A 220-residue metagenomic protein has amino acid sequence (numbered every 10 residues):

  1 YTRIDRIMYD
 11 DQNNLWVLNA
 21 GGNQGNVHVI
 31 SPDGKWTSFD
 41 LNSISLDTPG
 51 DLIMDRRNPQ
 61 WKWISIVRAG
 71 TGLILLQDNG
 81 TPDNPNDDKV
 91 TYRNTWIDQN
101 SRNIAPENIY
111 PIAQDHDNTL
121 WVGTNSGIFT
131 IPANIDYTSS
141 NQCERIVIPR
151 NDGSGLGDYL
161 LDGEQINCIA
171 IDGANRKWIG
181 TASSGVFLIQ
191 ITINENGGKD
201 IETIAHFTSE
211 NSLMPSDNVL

Functional and structural regions predicted by a protein language model:
Y1-D11, N42-R57, T95-H116, P149-G173 (+1 more regions): Short coil-to-beta transitions that initiate beta-strands within beta-rich domains
M8, Q12-N19, G25-G34, S38-S43 (+4 more regions): Long, internal scaffold/assembly segments composed of regular secondary structure
D10-D11, H28-S31, L76-T81, D115-H116 (+3 more regions): Short beta-strand segments and strand-loop junctions that repeat across beta-rich extracellular domains
Q12, A20-G22, V27, S65-A69 (+5 more regions): Short loop/turn segments immediately following the C-termini of beta-strands
N14-L18, W61-S65, T119-V122, R176-G180: Conserved beta-propeller blade signature
V27, T71-L75, I128, C143 (+2 more regions): Hydrophobic beta-strand positions in blades of beta-propellers and related beta-sheet-rich domains
D33-W36, L76-D87, P132-C143, I189-K199 (+1 more regions): Short loop/turn segments immediately following beta-strands, especially the blade-tip and inter-blade linker loops
